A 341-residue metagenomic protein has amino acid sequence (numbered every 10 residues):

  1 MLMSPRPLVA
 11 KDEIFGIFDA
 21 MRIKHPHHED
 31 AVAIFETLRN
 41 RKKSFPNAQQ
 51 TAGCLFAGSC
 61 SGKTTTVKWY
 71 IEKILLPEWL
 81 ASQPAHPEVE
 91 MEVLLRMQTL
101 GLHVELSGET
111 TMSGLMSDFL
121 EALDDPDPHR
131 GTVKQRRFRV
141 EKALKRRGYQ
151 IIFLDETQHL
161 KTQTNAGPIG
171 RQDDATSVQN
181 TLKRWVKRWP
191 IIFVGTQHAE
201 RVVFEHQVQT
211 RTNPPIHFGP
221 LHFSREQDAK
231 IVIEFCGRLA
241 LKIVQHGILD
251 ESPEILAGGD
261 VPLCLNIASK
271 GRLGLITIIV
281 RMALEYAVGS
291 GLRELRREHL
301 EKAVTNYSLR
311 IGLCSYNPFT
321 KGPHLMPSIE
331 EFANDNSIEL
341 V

Functional and structural regions predicted by a protein language model:
M1-G16, A20, R238-V341: C-terminal alpha-helical "lid" subdomain
M1-S59: Walker A/P-loop-proximal flanking segment of P-loop NTPase domains
M3-A10, P84-Q98, T110-D118, D125-W185 (+2 more regions): Mid-core helix/loop region of P-loop NTP-binding domains shared across ATPases and GTPases
Q50-C54, G101, Q150-I151: Residue-level preference for the first positions of well-ordered beta-strands
K63: Conserved lysine of the Walker
T66-Y70: Hydrophobic positions on the alpha1 helix immediately C-terminal to the Walker A/P-loop
E72-L76: Walker A/P-loop NTP-binding motif
Y149-I151, H159-T164, P168-D260: The catalytic "switch" region of P-loop NTPases
